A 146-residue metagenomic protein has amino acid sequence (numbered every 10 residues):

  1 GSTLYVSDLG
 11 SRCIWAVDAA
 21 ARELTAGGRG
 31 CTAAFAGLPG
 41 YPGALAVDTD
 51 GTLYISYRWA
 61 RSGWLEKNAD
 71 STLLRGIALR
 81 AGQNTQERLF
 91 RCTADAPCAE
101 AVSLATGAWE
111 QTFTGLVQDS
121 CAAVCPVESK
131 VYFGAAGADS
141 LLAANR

Functional and structural regions predicted by a protein language model:
G1-S11, I55-W59, L89-A94, F133-D139: Conserved beta-strand positions in repeat-built beta-propeller and related beta-rich domains
G1-T3, G37-G51, A96, L116-K130 (+1 more regions): Beta-rich, blade/repeat-based domains predominating in secreted/periplasmic proteins but also intracellular
S2, L9-S11, A19-A20, G37-Y41 (+2 more regions): Histidine- and/or cysteine-centered catalytic micro-motif in compact active-site loops
R12-I14, R61-G63, A99, D139-L142: Structural signal for beta-propeller blades
C13-W15, T25, P42-A46, Y54-S56 (+1 more regions): Short acidic/glycine-rich loop or secondary-structure boundary segments that cap or lie
W15-L38, T106-G115: Blade-edge beta-strand/turn elements of extracellular beta-propeller and related beta-sheet repeat scaffolds
R58-A94, L141-A144: Short, conserved, GDST-rich strand-edge loop motifs in beta-rich repeat architectures
L89-T106, R146: Beta-propeller blade signature
